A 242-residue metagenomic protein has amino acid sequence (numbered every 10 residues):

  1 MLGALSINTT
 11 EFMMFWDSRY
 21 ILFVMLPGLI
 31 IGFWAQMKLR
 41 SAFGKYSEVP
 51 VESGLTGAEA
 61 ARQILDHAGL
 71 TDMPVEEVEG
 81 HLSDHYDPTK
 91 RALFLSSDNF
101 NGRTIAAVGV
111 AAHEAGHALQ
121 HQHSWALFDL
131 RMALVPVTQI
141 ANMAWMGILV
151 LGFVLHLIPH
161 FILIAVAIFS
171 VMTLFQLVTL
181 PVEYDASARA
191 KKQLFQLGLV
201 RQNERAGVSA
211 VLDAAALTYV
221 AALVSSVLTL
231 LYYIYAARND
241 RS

Functional and structural regions predicted by a protein language model:
L2-T9, R19, Q36-A141, L174-S242: Polar-ligand-bearing catalytic/cofactor-coordination segments of membrane-embedded or membrane-tethered inner-membrane
S6-A42, G152, I158-P159, L163-V166 (+1 more regions): Hydrophobic alpha-helical transmembrane segments of small proteolipidic membrane proteins, enriched in energy-coupled
V24, G28, T138-W145, F161-I168 (+3 more regions): Hydrophobic alpha-helical transmembrane segments of polytopic
L134-I158, L163, Q193: Post-HExxH zinc-binding segment in Zn-dependent metallohydrolases
